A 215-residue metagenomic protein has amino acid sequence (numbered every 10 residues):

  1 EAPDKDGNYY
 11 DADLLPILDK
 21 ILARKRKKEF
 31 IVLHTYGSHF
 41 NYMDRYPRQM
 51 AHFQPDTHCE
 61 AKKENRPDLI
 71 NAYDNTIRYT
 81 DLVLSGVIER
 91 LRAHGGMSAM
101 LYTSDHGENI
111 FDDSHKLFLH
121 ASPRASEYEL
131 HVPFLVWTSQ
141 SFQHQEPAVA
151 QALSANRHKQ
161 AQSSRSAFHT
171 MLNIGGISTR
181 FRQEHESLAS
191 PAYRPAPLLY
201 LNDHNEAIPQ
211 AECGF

Functional and structural regions predicted by a protein language model:
E1-F215: Catalytic domains that recognize anionic headgroups
